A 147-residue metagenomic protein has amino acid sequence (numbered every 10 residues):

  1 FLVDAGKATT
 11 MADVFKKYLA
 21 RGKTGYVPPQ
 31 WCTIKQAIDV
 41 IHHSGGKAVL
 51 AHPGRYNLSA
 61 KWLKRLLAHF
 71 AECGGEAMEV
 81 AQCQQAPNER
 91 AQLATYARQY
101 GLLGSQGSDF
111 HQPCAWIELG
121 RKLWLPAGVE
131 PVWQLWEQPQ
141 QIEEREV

Functional and structural regions predicted by a protein language model:
F1-K17: Extended, charge-rich helix/loop segments that form flexible, surface "patches" used to engage negatively charged
V3, P29-T33: Short, charged low-complexity intrinsically disordered segments located at boundaries of structured domains
T9, C32, Q36-L50, G54-V147: Charged catalytic cores and adjacent phosphate/nucleic-acid-binding surfaces used for phosphate/nucleic-acid chemistry
K16-P28: Surface-exposed cleft-lining segments at the edges of enzyme active sites
